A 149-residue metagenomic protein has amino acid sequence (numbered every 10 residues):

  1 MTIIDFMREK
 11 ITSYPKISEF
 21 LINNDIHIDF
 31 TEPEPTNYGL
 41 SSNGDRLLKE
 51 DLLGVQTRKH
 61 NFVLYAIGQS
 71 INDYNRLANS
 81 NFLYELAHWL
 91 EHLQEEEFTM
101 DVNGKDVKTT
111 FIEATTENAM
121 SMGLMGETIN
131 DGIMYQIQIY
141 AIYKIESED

Functional and structural regions predicted by a protein language model:
M1-N23, I28, D45-D149: Charged, amphipathic alpha-helical segments and their flanking helix caps
P35-N37: Extended compositionally biased segments used for macromolecular assembly or nucleic-acid engagement
S41-N43: Short, low-order "capping/linker" segments at domain edges
